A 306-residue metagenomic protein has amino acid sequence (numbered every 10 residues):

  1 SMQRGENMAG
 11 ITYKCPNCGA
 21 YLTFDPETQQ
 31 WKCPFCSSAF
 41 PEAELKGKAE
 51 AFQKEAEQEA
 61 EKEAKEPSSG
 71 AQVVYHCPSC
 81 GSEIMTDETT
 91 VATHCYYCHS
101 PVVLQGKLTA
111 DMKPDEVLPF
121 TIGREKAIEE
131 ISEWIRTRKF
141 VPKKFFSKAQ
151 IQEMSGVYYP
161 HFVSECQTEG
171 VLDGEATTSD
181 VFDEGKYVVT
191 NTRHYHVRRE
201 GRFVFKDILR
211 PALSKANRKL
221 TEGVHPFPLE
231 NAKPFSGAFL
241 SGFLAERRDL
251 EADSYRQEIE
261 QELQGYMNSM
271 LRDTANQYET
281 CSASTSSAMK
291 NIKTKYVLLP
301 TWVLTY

Functional and structural regions predicted by a protein language model:
S1-N7: Short, Lys/Arg-enriched N-terminal segments with co-localized hydrophobic residues within the first ~10-30 amino acids
G10-T12, T28-Q30, G70-V74, A92: Residues immediately within or flanking Cys/His clusters that coordinate Zn2+ in small zinc-binding modules
C15-C18, C33-C36, C77-C80, C95-C98: Short cysteine-rich clusters marking metal-coordination/redox-active sites
G19-Y21, A39, S82-E83, P101: Cys/His-rich metal-chelating microdomains
F24-D25, E42-A43, T86-D87, L104-Q105: Short, non-ligating residues that shape and space the ligands of small metal-coordination modules and catalytic
A43-E61: General zinc-binding finger modules coordinated by cysteine/histidine
A92-Y96, L108-T109: Conserved glycine-bearing catalytic or ligand-binding loops at nucleotide- and phosphate-handling centers of large
M112-Y306: Charged, low-complexity helical/coil segments in non-catalytic cytosolic or luminal regions
